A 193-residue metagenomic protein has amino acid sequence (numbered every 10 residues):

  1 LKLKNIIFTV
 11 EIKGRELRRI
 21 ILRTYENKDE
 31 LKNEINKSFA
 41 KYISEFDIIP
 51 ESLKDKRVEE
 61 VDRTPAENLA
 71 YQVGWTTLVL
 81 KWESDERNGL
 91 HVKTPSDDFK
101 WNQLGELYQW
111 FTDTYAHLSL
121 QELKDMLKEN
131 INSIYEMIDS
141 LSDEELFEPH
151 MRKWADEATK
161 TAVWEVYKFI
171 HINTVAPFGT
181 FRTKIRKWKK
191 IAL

Functional and structural regions predicted by a protein language model:
E11, L17, D55-E106, P149-L193: Short, contiguous alpha-helical
G14-K41: Extreme N-terminal tail/first-helix region
L31-Y42, W75, V79, S119 (+3 more regions): Alpha-helical packing segments of well-folded alpha/beta enzyme cores
S44-D47, E51, T77, K81-S84 (+4 more regions): Charged/polar positions within long, soluble alpha-helices
Q103-F147: Acidic/histidine-rich alpha-helical segments that form the ligand environment of transition-metal centers
